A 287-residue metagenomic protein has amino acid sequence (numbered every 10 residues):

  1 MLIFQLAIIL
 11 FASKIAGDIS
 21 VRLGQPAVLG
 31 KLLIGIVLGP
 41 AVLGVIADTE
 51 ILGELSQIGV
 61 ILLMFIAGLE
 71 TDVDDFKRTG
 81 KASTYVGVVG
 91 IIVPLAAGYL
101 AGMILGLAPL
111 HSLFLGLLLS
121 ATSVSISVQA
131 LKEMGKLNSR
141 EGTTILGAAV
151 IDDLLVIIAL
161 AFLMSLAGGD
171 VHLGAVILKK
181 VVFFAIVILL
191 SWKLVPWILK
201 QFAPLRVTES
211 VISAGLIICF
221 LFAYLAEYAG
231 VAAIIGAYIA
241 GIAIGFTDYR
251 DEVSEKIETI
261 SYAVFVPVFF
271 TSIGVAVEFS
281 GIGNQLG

Functional and structural regions predicted by a protein language model:
M1-A16, D72-I104, P109, V171-V187 (+1 more regions): Entry/N-cap segments of selected transmembrane alpha helices and their immediately preceding amphipathic helices
Q5-I9, G30-L32, V88-V93, T208-I218: Short hydrophobic alpha-helical membrane-embedded segments
A12, A16-S20, L38, V42 (+10 more regions): Alpha-helical membrane-inserting segments
S20-R22, V37-A82, Q201-G287: Membrane-interface junctions of multi-pass transporters
V21, K31-I34, V60-M64, P94-A101 (+5 more regions): Alpha-helical transmembrane segments and their lipid-water interface positions in multi-pass membrane proteins
L29, I46, E50, R78-V88 (+5 more regions): The feature identifies polytopic integral membrane transport proteins across all domains of life
Q57-I58, S112-A121, V176-F184: Alpha-helical transmembrane segments
L63, A67-E70, V93-Y99, L118-A159: Short helical (or helix-break) motifs at transmembrane helix termini and adjacent helical loops in multi-pass membrane
